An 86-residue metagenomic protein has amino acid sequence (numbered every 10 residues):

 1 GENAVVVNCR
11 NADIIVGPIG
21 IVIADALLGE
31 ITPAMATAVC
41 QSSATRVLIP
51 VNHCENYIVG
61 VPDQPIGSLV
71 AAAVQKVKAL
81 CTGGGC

Functional and structural regions predicted by a protein language model:
G1-M35: Glycine-rich phosphate-binding loop
A38: Hydrophobic/aromatic ligand-binding patch that stacks against planar heteroaromatic rings of cofactors or nucleotides
Q41-R46: A short helix->loop->beta-strand "cap" motif at the edges of active sites that frequently abuts
L48-C86: Short, glycine-/small-residue-rich phosphate/pyrophosphate-handling segment
